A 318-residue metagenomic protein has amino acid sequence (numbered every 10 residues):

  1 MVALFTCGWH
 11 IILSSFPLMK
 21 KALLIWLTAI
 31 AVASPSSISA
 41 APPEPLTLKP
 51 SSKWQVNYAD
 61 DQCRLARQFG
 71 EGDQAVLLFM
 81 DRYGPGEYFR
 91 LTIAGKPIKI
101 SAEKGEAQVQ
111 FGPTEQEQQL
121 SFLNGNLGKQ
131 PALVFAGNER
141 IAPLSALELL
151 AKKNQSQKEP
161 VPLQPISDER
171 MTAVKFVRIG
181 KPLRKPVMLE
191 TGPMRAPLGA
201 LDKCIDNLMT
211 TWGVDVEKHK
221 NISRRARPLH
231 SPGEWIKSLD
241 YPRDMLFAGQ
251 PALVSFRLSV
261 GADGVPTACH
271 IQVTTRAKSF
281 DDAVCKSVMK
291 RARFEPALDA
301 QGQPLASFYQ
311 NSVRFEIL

Functional and structural regions predicted by a protein language model:
F16-I25: Bacterial N-terminal signal peptides that target proteins for export
S34-S36: N-terminal signal peptide c-region/cleavage motif recognized by signal peptidases
A41-G105: An ectodomain-focused feature that recognizes extracytoplasmic/extracellular
Q119, L123-W235: Internal interaction segment
E169, M245, G249-R276, V288-M289: Short tight loops/turns at secondary-structure junctions
K218-R257, D282-L318: Short proline/glycine- and basic residue-enriched helix-capping loop/turn segments at helix->loop/beta transitions
